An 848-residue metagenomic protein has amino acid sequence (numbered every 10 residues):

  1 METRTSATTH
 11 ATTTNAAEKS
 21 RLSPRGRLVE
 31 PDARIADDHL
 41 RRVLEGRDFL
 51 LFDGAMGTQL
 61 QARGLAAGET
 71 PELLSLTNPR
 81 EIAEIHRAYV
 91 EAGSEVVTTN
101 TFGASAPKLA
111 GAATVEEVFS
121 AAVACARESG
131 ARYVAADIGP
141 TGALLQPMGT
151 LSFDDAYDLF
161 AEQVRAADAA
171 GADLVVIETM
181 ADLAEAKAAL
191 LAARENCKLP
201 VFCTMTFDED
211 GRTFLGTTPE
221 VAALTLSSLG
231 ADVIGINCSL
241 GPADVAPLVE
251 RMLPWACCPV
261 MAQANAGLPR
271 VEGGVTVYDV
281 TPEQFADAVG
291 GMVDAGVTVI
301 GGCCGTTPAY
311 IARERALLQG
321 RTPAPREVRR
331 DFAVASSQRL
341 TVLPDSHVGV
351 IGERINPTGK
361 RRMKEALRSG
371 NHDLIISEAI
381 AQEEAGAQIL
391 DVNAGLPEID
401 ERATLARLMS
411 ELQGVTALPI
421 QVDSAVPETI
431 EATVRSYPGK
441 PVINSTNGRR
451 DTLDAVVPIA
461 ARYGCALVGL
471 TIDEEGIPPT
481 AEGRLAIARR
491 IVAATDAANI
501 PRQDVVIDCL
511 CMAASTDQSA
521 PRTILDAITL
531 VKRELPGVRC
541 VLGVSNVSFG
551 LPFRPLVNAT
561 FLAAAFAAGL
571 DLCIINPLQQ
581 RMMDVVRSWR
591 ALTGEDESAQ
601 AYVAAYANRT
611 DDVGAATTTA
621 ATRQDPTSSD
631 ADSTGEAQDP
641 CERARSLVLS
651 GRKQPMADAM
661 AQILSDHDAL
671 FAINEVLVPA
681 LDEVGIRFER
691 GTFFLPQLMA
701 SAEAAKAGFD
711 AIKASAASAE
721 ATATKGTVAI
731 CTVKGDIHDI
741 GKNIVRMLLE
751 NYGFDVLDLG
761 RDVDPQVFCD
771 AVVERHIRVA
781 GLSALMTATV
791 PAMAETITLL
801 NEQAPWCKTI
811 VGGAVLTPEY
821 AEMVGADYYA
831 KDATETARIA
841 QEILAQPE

Functional and structural regions predicted by a protein language model:
M1-E848: Domain-level signal for soluble alpha/beta catalytic cores
